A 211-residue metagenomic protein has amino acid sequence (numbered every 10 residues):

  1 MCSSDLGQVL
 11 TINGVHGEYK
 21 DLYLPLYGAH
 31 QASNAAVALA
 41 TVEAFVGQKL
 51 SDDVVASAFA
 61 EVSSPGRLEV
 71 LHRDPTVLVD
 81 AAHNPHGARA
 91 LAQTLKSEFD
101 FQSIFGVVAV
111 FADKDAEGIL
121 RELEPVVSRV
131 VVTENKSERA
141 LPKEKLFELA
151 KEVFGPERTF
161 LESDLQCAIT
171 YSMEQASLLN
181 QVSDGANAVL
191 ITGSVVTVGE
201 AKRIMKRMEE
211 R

Functional and structural regions predicted by a protein language model:
M1-S3: Short, small-residue-biased leader/transition segments that mark boundaries at the very start of proteins
D5-V9, T76-V79, P85, L120-N187: C-terminal helical cap/extension that packs against the catalytic core of soluble nucleotide-cofactor enzymes
L10-R129: Nucleotide phosphate-binding/pyrophosphate-handling subdomain across enzymes that bind or process nucleotide phosphates
L50, D100, Q181-A186, L190: Short helix-terminating capping/connector loops at secondary-structure junctions
F99-S103, E152-P156, E209-E210: Short helix-capping segments at alpha-helix termini
V108-D113, E134-N135, G193: Cofactor-binding loop segments of dinucleotide-utilizing enzymes, especially the Rossmann-like FAD- and NAD(P)+-binding
S194-R211: Glycine/aspartate-rich loop-and-adjacent alpha/beta segment that forms the canonical ThDP
